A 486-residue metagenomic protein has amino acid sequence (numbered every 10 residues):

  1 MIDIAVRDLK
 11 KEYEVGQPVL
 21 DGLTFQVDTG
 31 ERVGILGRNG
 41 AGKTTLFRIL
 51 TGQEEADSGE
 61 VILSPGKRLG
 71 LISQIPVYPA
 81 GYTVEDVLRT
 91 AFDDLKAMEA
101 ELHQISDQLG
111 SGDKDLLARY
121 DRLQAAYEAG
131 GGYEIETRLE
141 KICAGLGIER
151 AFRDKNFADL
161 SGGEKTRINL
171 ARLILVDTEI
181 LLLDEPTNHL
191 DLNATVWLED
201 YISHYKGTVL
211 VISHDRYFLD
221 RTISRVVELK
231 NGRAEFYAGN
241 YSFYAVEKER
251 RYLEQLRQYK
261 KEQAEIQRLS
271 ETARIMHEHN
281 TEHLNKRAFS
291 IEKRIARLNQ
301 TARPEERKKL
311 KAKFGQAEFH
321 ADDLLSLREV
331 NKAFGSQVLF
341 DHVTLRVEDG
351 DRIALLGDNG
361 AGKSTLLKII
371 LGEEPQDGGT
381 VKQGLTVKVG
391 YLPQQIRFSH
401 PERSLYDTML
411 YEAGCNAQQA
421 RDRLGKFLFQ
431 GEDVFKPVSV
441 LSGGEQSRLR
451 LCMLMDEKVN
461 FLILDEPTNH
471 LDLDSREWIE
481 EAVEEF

Functional and structural regions predicted by a protein language model:
M1-Q255, Y259, K308, A317-F486: ABC ATP-binding cassette signature C-motif
L9-K11, E271-I275: Short N-terminal helix-initiation segments at or just after the protein's N-terminus
I105, G112, G130, L269 (+4 more regions): Hydrophobic stripe of amphipathic alpha-helices that form coiled-coil interfaces
A125, M276-H277: Charged, low-complexity surface segments at secondary-structure and domain boundaries
E149, E278-N280, L284, K309: Short, flexible, glycine-rich and Lys/Arg-enriched loop motifs at helix boundaries that contact anionic partners
G207, E278, Q300-R303, N460: Generic structural signal for secondary-structure transition and capping sites
K248-T272, L284, A288-A302: Intracellular alpha-helical coupling/juxtamembrane segments of multi-pass membrane proteins
